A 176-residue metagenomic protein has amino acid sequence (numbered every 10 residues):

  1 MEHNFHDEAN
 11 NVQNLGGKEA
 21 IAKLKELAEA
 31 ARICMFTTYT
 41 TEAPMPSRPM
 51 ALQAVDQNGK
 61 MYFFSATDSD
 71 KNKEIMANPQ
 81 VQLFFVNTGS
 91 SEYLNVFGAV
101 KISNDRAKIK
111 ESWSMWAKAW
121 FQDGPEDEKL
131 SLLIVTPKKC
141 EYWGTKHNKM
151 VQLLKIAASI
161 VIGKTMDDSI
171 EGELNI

Functional and structural regions predicted by a protein language model:
M1-G17, V96-I176: Charged, gly/pro-rich active-site loop segments
E2-N10, F36-T37, A51-K60: Short, basic, glycine/proline-bearing loop/turn elements
E26-E42, V81-F85: A short, Trp-centered hydrophobic/proline-enriched beta-strand micro-motif
A31-I33, N58-M61, N78-V81, E128-L130 (+1 more regions): Short, surface-exposed beta-edge/turn micro-motifs
A43-M50: A positional/architectural concept
M50-Q53, G98-V100: Hydrophobic/aromatic beta-strand elements that line small-molecule binding cavities or substrate pockets in beta-rich
A54-S90: A short mixed-secondary-structure module that forms the rim of ligand-binding clefts
S91-N95: Short coil-to-beta-strand transition motifs
